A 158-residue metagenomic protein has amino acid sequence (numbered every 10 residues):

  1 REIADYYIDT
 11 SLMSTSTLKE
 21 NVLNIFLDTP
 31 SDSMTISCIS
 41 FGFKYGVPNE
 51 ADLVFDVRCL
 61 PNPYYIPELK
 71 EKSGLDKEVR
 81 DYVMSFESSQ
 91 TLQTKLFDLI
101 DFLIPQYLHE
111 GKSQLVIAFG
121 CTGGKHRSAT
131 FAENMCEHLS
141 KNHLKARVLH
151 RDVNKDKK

Functional and structural regions predicted by a protein language model:
R1-I117, S140, N154-K158: C-terminal accessory "lid"/substrate-recognition subdomains
I39, G120, L149: Residues in well-ordered beta-strands of folded domains
K112, A132, V148-H150: Long, positively charged, glycine-interspersed low-complexity recognition regions
Q114-C136: Catalytic cysteine-centered active loop of the rhodanese-like fold, especially the PTP/DSP P-loop
C136-A146: Post-Walker A helix-loop "phosphate-sensing" segment adjacent to the P-loop in P-loop NTPases
L144-K155: Short beta-strand-centered segment that lines the nucleotide-binding/catalytic pocket of NTP-utilizing
